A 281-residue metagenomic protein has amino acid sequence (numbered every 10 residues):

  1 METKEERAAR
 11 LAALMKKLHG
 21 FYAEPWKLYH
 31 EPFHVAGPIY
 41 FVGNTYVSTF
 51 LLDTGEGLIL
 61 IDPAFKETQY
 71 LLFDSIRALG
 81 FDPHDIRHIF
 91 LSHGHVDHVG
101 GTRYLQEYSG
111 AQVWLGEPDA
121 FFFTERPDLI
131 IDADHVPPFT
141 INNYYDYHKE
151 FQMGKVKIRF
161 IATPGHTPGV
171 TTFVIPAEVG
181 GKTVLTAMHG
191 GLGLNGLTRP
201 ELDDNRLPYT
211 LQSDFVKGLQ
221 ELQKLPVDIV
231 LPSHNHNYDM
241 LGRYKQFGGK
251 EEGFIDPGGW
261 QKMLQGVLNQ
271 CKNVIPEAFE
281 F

Functional and structural regions predicted by a protein language model:
M1-K17: N-terminal non-globular leader segments, chiefly Sec-dependent signal peptides
T3, I255-F281: C-terminal regulatory/interaction regions
L14-G20, L28-H30, H34-A36, D85 (+2 more regions): Metallo-beta-lactamase
P25-L79, T172-L194: Conserved beta-strand hairpin/beta-sheet module of binuclear metal-dependent hydrolase folds, prominently
P38, L52, D62, H93 (+5 more regions): Divalent metal-coordination and catalytic microenvironments
I39, E67-Y70, R77-E150, G249-K250 (+2 more regions): Active-site HxH/HxHxD metal-binding segment of metal-dependent hydrolases
T54-L58, D82-I86, G154-V156: Short, surface-exposed connector motifs at secondary-structure boundaries
L58, F65-E67, H148-Q152, K157-F247 (+1 more regions): Metallo-beta-lactamase
